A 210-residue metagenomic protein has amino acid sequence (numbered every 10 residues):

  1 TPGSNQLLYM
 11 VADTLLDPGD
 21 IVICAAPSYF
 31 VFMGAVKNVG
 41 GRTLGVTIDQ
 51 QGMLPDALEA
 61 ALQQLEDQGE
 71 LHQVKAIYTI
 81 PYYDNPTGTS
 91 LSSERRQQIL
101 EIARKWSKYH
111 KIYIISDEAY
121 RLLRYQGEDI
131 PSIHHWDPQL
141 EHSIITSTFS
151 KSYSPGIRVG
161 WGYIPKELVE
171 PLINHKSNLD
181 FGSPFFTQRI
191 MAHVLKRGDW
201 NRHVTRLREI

Functional and structural regions predicted by a protein language model:
T1-Y109, I115, L122-Q139: Conserved core of the PLP fold type I
A57-A61, Q98, S132, V159 (+3 more regions): Alpha-helical elements of Rossmann-like donor-binding domains used by nucleotide-donor carbohydrate transfer enzymes
K111-I112, N174: Generic secretory/membrane-interface signal
D117-E118, K151: Acidic active-site catalytic centers that drive phospho-/nucleotidyl reactions and related ester hydrolyses
P138-E209: Conserved core segment of the aminotransferase class I/II
